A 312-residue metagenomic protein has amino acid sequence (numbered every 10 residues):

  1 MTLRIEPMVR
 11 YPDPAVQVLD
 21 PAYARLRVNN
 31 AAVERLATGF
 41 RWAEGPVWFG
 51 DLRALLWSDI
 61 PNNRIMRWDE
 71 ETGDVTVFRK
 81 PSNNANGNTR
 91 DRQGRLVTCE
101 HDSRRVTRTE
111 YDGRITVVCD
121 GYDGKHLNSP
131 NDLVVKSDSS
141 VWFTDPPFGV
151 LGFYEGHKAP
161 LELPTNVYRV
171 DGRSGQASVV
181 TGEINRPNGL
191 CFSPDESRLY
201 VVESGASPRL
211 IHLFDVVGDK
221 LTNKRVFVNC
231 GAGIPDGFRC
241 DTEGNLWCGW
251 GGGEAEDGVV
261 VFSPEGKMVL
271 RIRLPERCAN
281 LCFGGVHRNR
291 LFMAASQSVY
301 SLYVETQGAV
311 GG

Functional and structural regions predicted by a protein language model:
T2-A32, V310-G312: Blade/loop signatures of beta-propeller domains
R4-V9, F143-E162, V304: Short, conserved, GDST-rich strand-edge loop motifs in beta-rich repeat architectures
R25, G50-K80: Beta-propeller domains
A32, T38-R53, P81-E100, R105 (+8 more regions): Beta-rich, blade/repeat-based domains predominating in secreted/periplasmic proteins but also intracellular
A32-V33, G73-T76, R114-T116, G175-V179 (+2 more regions): Predominantly a core beta-strand signature of beta-propeller blades across repeat-based propeller domains
R64-M66, R105-T107, T165-Y168, L210-H212 (+2 more regions): A short loop-to-beta-strand structural motif that recurs across blades of beta-propeller domains
D69-G73, E110-R114, D171-G175, D215-D219 (+2 more regions): Short loop/turn segments that connect beta-strands within beta-propeller blades
G253-G312: C-terminal closing repeat unit and adjoining cap/tail of repeat-based domains
